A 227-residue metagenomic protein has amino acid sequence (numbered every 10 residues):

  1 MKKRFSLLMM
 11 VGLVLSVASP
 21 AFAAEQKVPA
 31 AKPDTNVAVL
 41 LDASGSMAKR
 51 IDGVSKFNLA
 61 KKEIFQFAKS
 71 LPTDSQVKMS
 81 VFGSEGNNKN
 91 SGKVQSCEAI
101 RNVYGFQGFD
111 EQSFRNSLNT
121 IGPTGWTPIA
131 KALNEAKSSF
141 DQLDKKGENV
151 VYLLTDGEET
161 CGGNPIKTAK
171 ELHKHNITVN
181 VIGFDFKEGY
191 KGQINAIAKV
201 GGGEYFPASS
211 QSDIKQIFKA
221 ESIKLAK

Functional and structural regions predicted by a protein language model:
K2-L7, A18-I51, N87, G105-G108 (+2 more regions): Acidic, polar low-complexity linker/tail segments
M9-L15: Hydrophobic helical h-region of N-terminal Sec-dependent signal peptides in bacterial secretory/periplasmic proteins
A24-E25, N87, S96-N149, T160 (+2 more regions): Von Willebrand factor
K27-A31, F67-L71, S138-K146, E171: Surface-exposed acidic, glycine-flexible loop patches that form ligand/cofactor-binding and adhesion interfaces
A30-Y104, A132-L133, V150-L154: Von Willebrand factor
A31, T35, L41, R50-K62 (+6 more regions): Soluble non-cytosolic domains of exported or imported proteins
D34-V37, T73-V77, K145-V150, H173-N180 (+1 more regions): Loop/turn elements at helix/coil->beta-strand transitions in domains of secreted/extracellular proteins
I121, T155-V200, A208, D213-A220: VWA/integrin I-like adhesion module and closely mimicked acidic/polar interface patches used
